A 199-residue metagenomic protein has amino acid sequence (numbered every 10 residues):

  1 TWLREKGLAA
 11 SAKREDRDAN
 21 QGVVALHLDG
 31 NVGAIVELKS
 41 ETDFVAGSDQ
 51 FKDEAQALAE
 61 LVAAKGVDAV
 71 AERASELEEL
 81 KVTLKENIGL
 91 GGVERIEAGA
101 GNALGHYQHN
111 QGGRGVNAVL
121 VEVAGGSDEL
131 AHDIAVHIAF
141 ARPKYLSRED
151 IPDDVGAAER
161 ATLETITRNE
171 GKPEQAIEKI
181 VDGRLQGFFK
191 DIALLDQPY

Functional and structural regions predicted by a protein language model:
T1-Y199: N-terminal assembly/interaction segments in proteins that build large macromolecular machines
